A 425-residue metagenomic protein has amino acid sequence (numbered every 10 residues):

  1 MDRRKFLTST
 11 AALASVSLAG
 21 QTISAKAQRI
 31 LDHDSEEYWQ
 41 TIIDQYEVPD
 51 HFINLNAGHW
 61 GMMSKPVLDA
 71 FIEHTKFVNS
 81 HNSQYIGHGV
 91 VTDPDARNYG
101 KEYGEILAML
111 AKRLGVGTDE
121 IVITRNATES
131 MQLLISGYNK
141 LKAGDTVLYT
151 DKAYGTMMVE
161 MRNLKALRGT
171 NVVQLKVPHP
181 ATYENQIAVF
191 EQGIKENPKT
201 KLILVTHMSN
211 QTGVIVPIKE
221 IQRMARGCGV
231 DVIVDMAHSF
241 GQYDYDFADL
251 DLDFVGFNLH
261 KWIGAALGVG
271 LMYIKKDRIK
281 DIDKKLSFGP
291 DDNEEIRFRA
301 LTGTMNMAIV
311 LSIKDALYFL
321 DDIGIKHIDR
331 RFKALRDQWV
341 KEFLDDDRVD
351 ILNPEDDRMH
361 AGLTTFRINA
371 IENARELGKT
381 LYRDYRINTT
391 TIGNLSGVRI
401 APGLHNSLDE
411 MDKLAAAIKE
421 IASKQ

Functional and structural regions predicted by a protein language model:
K5-Q425: Pyridoxal 5′-phosphate
